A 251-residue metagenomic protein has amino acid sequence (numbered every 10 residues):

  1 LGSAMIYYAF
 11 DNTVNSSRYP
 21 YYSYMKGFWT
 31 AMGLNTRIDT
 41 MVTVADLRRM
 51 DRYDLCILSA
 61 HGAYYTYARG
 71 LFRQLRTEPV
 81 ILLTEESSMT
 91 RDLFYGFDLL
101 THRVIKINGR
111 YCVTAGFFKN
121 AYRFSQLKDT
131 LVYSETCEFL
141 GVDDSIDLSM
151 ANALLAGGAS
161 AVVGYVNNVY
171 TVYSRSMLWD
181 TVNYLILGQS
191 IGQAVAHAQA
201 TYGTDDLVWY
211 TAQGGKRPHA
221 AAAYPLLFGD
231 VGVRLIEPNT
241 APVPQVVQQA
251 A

Functional and structural regions predicted by a protein language model:
L1-D92, G96: A domain-level signal for caspase-like cysteine endopeptidase catalytic cores and their zymogen-processing architecture
A4-Y8, L55-S59, T130-E135, A161-Y165: Structural recognition of the beta-strand scaffold that forms the well-ordered cores of secreted hydrolase catalytic
M5, Y65, L99, C112 (+3 more regions): Polar low-complexity intrinsically disordered regions enriched in Ser/Thr and small residues
M41-V42, V113, Q189: Short coil/turn linker and secondary-structure boundary residues
Y65-S160: Cysteine protease catalytic core and zymogen-processing segment of caspase-like enzymes
L131-A241: Active-site-proximal C-terminal subdomain of hydrolase catalytic domains
P242-V246: Proline-enriched interdomain boundary motifs that mark the N-terminal boundary and often initiate the first structured
A250-A251: Long, low-complexity, intrinsically disordered segments
